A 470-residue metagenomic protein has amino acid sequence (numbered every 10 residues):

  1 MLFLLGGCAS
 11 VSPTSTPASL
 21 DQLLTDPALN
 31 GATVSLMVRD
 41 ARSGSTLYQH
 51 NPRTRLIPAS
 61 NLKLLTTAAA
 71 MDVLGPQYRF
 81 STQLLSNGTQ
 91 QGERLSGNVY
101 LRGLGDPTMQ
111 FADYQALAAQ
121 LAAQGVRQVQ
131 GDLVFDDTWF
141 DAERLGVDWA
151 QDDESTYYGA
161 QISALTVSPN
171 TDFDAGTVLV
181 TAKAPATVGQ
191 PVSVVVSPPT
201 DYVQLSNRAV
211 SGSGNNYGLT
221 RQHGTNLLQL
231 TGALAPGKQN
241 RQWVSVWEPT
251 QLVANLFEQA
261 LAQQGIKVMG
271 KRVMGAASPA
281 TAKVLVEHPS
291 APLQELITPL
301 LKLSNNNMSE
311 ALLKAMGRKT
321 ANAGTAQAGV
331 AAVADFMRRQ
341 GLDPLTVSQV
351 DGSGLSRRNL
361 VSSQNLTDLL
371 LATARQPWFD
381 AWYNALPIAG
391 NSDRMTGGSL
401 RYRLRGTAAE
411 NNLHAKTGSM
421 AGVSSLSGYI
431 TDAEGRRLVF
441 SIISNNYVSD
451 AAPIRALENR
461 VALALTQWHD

Functional and structural regions predicted by a protein language model:
M1-G7: Bacterial N-terminal signal peptides
C8-R55, Q115-Q124: Beta-lactamase-like hydrolase cores
L23-L24, V73-P344, A464-D470: Conserved serine DD-peptidase/penicillin-binding transpeptidase domain and beta-lactam-recognizing active-site
L36-V38, T82-L84, S427: Short beta-strand scaffold segments in enzyme catalytic cores
L47-Q49, Q110, L313-D470: Small-residue-rich helix-loop
Q49-A69: Short active-site loop at a secondary-structure junction that contains or immediately precedes the catalytic residue(s)
